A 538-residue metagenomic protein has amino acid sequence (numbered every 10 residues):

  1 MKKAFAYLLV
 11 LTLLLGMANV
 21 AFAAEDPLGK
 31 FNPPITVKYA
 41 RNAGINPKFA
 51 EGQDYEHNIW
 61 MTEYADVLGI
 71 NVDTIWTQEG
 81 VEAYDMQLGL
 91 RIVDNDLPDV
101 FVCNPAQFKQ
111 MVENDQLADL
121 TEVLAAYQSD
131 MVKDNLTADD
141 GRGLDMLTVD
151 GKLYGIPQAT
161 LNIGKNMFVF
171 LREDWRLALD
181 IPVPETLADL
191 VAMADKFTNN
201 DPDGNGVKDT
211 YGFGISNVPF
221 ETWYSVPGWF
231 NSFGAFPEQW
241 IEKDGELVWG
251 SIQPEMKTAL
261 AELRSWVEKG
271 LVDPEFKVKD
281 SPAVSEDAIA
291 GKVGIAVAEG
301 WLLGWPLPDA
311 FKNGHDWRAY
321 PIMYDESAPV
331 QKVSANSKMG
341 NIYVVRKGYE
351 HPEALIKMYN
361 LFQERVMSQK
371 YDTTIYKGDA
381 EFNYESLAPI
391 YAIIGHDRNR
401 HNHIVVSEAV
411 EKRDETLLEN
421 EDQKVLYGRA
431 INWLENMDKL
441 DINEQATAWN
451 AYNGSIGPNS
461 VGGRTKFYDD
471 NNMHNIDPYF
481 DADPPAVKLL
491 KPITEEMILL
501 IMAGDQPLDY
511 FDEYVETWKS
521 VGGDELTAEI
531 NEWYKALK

Functional and structural regions predicted by a protein language model:
A4-F22: Sec-dependent N-terminal signal peptides of Gram-positive bacterial secreted proteins and lipoproteins
A6, F22-D189, T222-Y224, P237-E238 (+4 more regions): Conserved N-terminal structural module of periplasmic/extracytoplasmic solute-binding proteins
A43-M61, I163-N166, F170, L177-V183 (+4 more regions): Extracytoplasmic/periplasmic substrate-binding proteins
T62-A65, E299-W301, W433, M437-I442: Long, His/Glu/Asp-enriched segments that create or flank divalent metal/ion-associated functional microenvironments
N71-T77, P274-E275, R318-Y320: General small-molecule cofactor/ligand-binding pocket signal
P98-V102, G294-E299: Paired acidic/hydrophobic, glycine-rich loop segments that form the ligand-binding mouth/hinge of periplasmic-binding
T121, T148-T222, I241-K292, V297 (+2 more regions): Helix-loop-helix "hinge/cap" segment bordering the ligand-binding cleft or interdomain interface
E364-E496, D505: Conserved small-residue motifs centered on glycine
